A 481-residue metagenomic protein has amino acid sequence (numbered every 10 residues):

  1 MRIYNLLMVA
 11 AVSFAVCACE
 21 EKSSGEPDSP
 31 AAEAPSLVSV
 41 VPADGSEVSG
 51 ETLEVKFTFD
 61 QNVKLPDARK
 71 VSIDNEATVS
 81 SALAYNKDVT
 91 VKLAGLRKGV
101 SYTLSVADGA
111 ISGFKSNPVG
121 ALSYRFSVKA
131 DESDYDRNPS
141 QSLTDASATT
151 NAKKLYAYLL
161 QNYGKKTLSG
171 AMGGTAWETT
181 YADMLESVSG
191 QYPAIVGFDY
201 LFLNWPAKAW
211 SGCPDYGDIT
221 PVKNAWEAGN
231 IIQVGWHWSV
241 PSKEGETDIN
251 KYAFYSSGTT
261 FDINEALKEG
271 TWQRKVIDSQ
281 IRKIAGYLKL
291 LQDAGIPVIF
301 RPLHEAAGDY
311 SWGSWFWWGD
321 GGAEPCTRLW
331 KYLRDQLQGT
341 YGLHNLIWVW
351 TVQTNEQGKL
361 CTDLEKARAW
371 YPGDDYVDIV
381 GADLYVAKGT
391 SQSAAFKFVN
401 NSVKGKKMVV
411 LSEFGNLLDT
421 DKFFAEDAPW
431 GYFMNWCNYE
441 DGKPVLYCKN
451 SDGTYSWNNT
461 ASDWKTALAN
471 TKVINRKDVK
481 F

Functional and structural regions predicted by a protein language model:
A15-A18: C-terminal motif of bacterial Sec signal peptides marking the signal peptidase cleavage site
G25-D44, D108-S133: Acidic, Ser/Thr/Gly/Pro-rich low-complexity segments and short DxT(G/T)-type signature motifs
E51-L83, G109-S112: Short, surface-exposed alpha-helix to beta-strand junction/turn motifs within ectodomains of secreted and cell-envelope
K129-L201, W205-P206, W210-D215, T420-K422 (+1 more regions): N-terminal module-boundary/linker segments of secreted carbohydrate-active enzymes
L168-M172, K407-F481: Substrate-binding cleft of secreted/luminal carbohydrate-active enzymes
A171-M172, R301-L303, W330-L364, K407-N416: Aromatic-lined carbohydrate-recognition surfaces of secreted/lumenal glycan-active proteins
F198, A367-G389, M434-W436: Aromatic- and acid-rich polysaccharide-binding/catalytic face of secreted or lumenal carbohydrate-active enzymes
K208, G212-G339, L343: Substrate-binding cleft of extracellular glycoside hydrolase catalytic domains
